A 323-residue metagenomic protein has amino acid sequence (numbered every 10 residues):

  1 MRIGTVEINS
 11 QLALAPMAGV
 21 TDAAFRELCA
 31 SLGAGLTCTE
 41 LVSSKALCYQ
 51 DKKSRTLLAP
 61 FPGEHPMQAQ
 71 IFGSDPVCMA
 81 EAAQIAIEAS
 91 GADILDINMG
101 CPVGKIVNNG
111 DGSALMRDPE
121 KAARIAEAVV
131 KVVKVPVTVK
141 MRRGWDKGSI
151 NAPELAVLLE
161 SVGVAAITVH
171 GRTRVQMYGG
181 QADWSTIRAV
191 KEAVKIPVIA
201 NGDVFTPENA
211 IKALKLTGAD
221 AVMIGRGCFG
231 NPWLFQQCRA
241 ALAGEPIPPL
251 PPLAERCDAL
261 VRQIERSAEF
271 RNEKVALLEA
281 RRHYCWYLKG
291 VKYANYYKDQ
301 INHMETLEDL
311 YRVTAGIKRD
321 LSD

Functional and structural regions predicted by a protein language model:
M1-A13, K45-P66, C101-D111, V130-T138 (+1 more regions): N-terminal small/glycine-rich loop or linker at the start of catalytic domains across soluble metabolic enzymes
R2, M17-D93: Glycine-rich, positively charged N-terminal anion/phosphate-binding segment
I8, L12, A18, A23-A24 (+7 more regions): Alpha/beta catalytic cores of nucleotide-metabolism and tRNA/nucleoside-modifying enzymes
L12-P16, T37-T39, M67-I71, L95 (+4 more regions): Hydrophobic faces of well-ordered beta-strands that scaffold small-molecule active sites in alpha/beta enzyme cores
M17-G19, V42-S44, F72-S74, G100-P102 (+4 more regions): Active-site beta-loop-alpha junctions enriched in small/polar residues
A80-D111, P119-I196, K212: Alpha/beta enzyme core
M116: Aromatic- and acidic-residue-enriched carbohydrate-binding clefts of CAZyme catalytic domains
